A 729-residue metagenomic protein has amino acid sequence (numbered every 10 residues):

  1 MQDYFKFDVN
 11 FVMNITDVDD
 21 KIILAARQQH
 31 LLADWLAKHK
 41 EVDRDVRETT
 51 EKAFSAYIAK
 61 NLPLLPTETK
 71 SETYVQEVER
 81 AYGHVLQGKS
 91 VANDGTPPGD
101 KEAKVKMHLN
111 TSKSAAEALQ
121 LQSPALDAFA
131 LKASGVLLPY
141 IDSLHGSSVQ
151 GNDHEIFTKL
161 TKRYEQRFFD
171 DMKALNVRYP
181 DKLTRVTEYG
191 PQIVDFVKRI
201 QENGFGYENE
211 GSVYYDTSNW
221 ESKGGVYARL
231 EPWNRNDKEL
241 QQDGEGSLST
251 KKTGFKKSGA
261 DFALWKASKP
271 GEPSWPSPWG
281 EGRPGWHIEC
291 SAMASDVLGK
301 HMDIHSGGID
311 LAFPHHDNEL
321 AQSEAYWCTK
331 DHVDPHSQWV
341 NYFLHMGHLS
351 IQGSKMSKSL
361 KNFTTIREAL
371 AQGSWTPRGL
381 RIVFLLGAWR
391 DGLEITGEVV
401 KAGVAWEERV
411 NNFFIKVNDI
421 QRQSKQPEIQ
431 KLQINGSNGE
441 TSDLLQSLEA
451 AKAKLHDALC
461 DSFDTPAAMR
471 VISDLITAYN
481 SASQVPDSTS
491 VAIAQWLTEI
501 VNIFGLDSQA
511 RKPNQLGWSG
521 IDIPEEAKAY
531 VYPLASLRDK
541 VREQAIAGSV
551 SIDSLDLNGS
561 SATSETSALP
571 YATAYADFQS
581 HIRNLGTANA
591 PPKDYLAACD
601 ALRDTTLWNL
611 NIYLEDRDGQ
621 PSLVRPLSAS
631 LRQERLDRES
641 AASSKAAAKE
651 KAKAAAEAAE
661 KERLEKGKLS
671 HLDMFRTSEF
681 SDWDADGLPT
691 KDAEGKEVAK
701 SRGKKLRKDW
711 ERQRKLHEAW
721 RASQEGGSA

Functional and structural regions predicted by a protein language model:
M1, R163, R167-R178, E188-D419: Alpha-helical recognition segments enriched in aromatics with Gly/Pro capping that present substrate-recognition
M1-Y207, S212, T253, F262 (+3 more regions): N-terminal Rossmann-like or analogous alpha/beta NTP/dinucleotide-binding catalytic cores that position adenine
K6-K21, S295-A312, L614-R617: Glycine-rich phosphate/pyrophosphate-binding loops and their adjacent beta-strand/loop elements at enzyme active sites
E72-V75, R80-Q87, V91-G99, L131 (+6 more regions): Catalytic adenosine-cofactor/nucleotide-binding cores of aminoacyl-tRNA synthetases and other
Y140, S148-N152, R470-A729: Basic, alpha-helical terminal appendages of large translation-related enzymes
S143-N152, S268-P276, A451-L455, G687-K691: Short glycine/proline-rich turn/loop motifs
T161, I193, G403, L448 (+2 more regions): Hydrophobic packing residues in well-ordered alpha-helices of helical domains and bundles
F169-M172, Q201, N411, N418 (+5 more regions): Structural signal for well-ordered, non-membrane alpha-helices
